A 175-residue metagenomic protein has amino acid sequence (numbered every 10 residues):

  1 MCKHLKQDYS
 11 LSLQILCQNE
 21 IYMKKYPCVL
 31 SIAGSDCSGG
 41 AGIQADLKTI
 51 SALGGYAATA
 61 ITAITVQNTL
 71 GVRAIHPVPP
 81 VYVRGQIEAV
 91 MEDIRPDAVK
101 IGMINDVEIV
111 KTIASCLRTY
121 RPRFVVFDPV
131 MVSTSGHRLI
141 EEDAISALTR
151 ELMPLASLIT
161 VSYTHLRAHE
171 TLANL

Functional and structural regions predicted by a protein language model:
M1, L16-R73: Glycine-rich phosphate/adenosyl-contacting loop at the front of the ribokinase-like
C2, T164-T171: Conserved small/polar residues in nucleotide/adenosyl-binding loops
Y9-L11, L30: Intrinsically disordered, low-complexity segments enriched in Ser/Pro/Gly/Ala and basic residues
I21-Y22, L70-L158, R167-E170: Ribokinase/PfkB-type carbohydrate-kinase core domain
L175: Cytosolic catalytic cores of cyclic-nucleotide second-messenger enzymes
